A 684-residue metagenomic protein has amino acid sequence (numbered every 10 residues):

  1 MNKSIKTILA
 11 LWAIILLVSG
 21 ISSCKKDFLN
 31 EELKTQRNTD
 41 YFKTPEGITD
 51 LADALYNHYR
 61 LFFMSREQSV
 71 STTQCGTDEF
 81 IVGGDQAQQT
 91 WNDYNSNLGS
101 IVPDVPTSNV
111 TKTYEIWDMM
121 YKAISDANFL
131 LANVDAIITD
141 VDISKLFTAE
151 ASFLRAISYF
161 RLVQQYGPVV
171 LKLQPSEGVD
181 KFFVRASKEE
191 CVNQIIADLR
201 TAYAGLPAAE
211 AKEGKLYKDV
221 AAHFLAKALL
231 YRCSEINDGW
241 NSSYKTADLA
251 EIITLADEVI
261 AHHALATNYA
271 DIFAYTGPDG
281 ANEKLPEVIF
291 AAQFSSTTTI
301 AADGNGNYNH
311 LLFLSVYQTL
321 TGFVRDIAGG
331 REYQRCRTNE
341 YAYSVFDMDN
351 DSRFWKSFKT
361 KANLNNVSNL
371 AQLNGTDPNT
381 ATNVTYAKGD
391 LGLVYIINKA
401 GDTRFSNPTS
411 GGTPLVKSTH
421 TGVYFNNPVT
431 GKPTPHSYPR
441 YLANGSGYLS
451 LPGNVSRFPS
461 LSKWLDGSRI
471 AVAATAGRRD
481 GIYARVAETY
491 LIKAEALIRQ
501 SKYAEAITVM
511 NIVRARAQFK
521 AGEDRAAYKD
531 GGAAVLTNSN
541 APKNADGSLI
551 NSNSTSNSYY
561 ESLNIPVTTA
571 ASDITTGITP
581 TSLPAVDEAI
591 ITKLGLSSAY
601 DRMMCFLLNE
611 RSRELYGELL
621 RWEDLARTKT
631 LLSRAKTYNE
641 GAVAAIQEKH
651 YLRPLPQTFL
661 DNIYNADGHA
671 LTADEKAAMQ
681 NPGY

Functional and structural regions predicted by a protein language model:
N2, V18-E46, A156, I195 (+3 more regions): Bacterial Sec-dependent N-terminal signal peptides
C24-K25, F80, T90, P106 (+9 more regions): Long, intrinsically disordered, low-complexity segments
K25-T90, L230-T430: An aromatic- and glycine-enriched ligand-binding surface/loop that stacks and positions planar moieties
P45-F63, E67, Q86-Y166, D180-N193 (+3 more regions): Conserved, well-structured interaction surfaces
V163-Q164, P168-V170, E210, A228-W240 (+1 more regions): Short coil/turn linking the two alpha-helices of tandem helical-hairpin repeats
V367-S368, L373-Q518: C-terminal substrate/ligand-recognition segments
